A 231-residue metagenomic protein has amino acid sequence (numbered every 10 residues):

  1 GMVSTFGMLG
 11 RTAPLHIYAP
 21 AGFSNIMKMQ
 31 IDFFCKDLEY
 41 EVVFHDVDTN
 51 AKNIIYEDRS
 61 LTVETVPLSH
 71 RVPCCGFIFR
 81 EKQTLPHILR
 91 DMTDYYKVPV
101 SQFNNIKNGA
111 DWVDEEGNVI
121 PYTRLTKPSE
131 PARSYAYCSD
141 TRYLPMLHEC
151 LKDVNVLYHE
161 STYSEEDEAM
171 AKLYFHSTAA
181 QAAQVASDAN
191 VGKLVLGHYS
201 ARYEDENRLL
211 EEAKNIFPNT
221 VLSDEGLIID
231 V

Functional and structural regions predicted by a protein language model:
G1-D46: Active-site HxH/HxHxD metal-binding segment of metal-dependent hydrolases
A13, L38-V43, D58-R59, A132-R133 (+1 more regions): A short helix-to-beta-strand connector/capping loop
L15-A21, N190-A201: Divalent metal-dependent hydrolysis catalytic cores, especially in the metallo-beta-lactamase
Y18, V43-D48, E64-V66, V221-S223: General small-molecule cofactor/ligand-binding pocket signal
A21-F23, T162, S200-R202, G226: Residues in the short beta-alpha loop(s) of Rossmann-like NAD(P)-binding domains
F23-M27, E166, Y203-E206, D230: Short, charged/polar "capping" segments at the starts of alpha-helices and the immediately preceding loops
D48-L196, D205-E211, N215-I216: Metal-dependent phosphodiesterase/nuclease catalytic metal-binding core
S223-V231: Binuclear metal-dependent phosphoesterase catalytic core
